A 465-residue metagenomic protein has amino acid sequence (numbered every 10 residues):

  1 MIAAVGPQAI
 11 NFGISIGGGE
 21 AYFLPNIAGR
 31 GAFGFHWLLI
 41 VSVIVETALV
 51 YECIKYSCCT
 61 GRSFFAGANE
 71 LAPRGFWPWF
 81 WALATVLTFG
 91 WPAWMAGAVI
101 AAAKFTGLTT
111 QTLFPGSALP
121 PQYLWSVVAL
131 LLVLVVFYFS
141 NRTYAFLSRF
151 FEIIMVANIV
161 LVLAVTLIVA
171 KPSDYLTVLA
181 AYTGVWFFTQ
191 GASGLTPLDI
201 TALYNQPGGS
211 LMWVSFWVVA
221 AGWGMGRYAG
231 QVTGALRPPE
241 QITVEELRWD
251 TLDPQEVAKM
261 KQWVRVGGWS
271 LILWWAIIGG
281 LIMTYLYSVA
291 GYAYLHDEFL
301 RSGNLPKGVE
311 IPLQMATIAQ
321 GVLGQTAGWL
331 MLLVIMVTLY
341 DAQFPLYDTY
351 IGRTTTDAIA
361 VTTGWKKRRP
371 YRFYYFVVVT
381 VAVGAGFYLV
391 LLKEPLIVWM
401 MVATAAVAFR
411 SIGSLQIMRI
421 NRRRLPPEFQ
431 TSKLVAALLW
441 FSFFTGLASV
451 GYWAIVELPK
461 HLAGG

Functional and structural regions predicted by a protein language model:
M1-Y22, Y228, A235-L247, Q262 (+2 more regions): Membrane-interface "cap" regions at the ends of multi-pass membrane proteins
L24-A28, Y51-F76, A101-F114, N141-F146 (+3 more regions): Flexible loop linkers connecting adjacent transmembrane helices in multi-pass alpha-helical membrane transporters
N26-Y51, A66-P78, L124-W125, G279: Extracellular loop-to-transmembrane helix junctions
A48-S57, M225, V244, W249-K259 (+1 more regions): Extracellular/periplasmic helix-exit of transmembrane alpha-helices
F76-P115, V127, L339-I359, L447: Hydrophobic transmembrane alpha-helices that form the core helical bundles of multi-pass secondary transporters
S117-A129, G308, A358-L391: Loop-to-transmembrane helix boundary motifs in multi-pass membrane proteins
Y144, F150-I153, D348, G352 (+2 more regions): C-terminal membrane-solvent junction of multi-pass transporters and transport-like membrane proteins
V156-A192, P197, L203-V219, I412-P426 (+1 more regions): Hydrophobic alpha-helical segments and their helix-loop junctions in multi-pass secondary transporters
